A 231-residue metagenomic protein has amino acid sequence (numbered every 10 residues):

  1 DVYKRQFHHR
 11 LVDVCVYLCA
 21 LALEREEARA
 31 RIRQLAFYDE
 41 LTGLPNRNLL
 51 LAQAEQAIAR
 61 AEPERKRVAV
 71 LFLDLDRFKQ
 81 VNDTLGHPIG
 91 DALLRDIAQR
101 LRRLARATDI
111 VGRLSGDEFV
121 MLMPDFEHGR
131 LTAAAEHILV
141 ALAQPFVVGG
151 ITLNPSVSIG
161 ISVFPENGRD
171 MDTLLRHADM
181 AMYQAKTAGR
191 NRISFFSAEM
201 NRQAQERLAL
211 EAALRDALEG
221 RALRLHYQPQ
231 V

Functional and structural regions predicted by a protein language model:
V2-Y3: Short, small-residue-biased leader/transition segments that mark boundaries at the very start of proteins
L11, T152-S156, A222: Beta-strand residues that line the small-molecule/cofactor-binding core of sensory signal-transduction domains
D13-A20: Allosteric cytosolic regulatory segments
R33, F37, G43-V70, D76-R106 (+4 more regions): Conserved long alpha-helical elements within nucleotide-processing catalytic cores of c-di-GMP signaling and class III
V111, H137, A141, V147 (+4 more regions): Cyclic nucleotide signaling catalytic output domains
E206-V231: Active-site core of bacterial EAL-family cyclic-dinucleotide phosphodiesterase domains
